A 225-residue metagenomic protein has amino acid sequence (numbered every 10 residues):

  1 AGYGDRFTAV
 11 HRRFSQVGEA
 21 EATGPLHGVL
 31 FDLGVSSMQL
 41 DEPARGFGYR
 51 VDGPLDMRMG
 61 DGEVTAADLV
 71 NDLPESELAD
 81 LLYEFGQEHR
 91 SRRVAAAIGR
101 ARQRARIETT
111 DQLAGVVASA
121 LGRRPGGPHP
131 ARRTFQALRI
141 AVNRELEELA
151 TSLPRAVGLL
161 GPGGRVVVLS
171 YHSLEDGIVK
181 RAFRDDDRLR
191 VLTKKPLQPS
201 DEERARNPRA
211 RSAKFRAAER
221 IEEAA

Functional and structural regions predicted by a protein language model:
A1-A225: S-adenosyl-L-methionine-dependent methyltransferase catalytic core, i.e., the SAM/SAH-binding region
